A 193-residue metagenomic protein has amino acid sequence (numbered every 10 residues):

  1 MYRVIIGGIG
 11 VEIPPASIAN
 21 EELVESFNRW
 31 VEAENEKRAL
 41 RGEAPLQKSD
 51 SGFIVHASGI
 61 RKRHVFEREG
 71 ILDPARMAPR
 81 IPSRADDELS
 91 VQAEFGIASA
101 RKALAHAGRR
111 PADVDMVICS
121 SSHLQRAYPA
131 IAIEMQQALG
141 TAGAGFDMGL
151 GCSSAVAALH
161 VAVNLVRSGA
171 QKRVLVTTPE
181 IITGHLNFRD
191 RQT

Functional and structural regions predicted by a protein language model:
M1, P15, E32, E43-L46 (+3 more regions): Acyl-thioester C-C bond-transforming condensing/cleaving domain
M1-D113, L139: Conserved "HGTGT" condensation-loop signature of ketosynthase/thiolase-family condensing enzymes that catalyze
